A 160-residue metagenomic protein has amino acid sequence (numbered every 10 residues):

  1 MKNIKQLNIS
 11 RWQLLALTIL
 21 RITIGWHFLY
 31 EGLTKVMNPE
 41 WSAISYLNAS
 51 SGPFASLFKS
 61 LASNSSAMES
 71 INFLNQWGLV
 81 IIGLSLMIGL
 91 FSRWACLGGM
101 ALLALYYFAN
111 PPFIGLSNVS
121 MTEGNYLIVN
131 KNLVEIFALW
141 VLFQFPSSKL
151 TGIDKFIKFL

Functional and structural regions predicted by a protein language model:
M1-G52, L57-I81, I88-L160: Extended, low-polarity transmembrane helix blocks
